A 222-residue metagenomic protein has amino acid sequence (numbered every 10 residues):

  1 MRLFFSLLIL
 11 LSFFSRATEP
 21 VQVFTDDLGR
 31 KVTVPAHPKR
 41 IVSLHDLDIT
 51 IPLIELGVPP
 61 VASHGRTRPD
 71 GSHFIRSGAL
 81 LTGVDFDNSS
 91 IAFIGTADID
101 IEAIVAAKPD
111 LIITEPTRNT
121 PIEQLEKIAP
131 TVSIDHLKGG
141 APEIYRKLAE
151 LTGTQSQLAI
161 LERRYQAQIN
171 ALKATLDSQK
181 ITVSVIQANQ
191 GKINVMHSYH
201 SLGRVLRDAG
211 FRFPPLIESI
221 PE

Functional and structural regions predicted by a protein language model:
L3-S12: Sec-dependent N-terminal signal peptides
F14-I51, Q157-I186: Bacterial Sec-exported substrate-binding components of ABC uptake systems
K31, D98-A106, P121: Short, well-structured alpha-helical segments in soluble
R40-L44, V61-H64, L111-E115, S133 (+1 more regions): Structural recognition of the beta-strand scaffold that forms the well-ordered cores of secreted hydrolase catalytic
L47-A103: A short, structured surface patch at a secondary-structure boundary
I101, V105-T114, P130: Proline-aspartate-enriched helix->loop->beta-strand connector
P121-G191: Extracytoplasmic substrate-binding proteins
V195-E222: Alpha-helical, coiled-coil/dimerization segments enriched in small aliphatic residues
